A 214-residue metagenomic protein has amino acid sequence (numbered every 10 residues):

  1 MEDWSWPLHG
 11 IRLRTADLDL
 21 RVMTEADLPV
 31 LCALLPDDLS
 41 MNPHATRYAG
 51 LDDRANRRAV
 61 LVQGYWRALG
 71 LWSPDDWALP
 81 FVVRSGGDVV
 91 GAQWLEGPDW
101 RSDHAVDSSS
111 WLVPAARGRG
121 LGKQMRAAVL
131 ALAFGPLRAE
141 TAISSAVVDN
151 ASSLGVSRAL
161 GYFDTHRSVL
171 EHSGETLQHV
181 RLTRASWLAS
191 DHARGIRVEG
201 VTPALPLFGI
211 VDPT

Functional and structural regions predicted by a protein language model:
M1-A115, L132, P136, T165 (+1 more regions): GNAT-family acyltransferases
A78, Q93, R126-V129, S144 (+1 more regions): Polar/charged side chains located within well-ordered beta-strands of beta-rich proteins
D103, G120, S152: Residues that form or flank phosphate/diphosphate-binding pockets in enzymes that use nucleotide phosphates
S110-L112, G118-L132, G155-A159: Conserved acetyl-CoA-binding loop-helix of GNAT-fold acetyltransferases
G135-S145: Conserved GNAT acetyl-CoA-binding A-motif
I143-L154, E171-H172: Conserved beta-strand-loop-alpha-helix junction that forms the acyl-donor binding cleft
